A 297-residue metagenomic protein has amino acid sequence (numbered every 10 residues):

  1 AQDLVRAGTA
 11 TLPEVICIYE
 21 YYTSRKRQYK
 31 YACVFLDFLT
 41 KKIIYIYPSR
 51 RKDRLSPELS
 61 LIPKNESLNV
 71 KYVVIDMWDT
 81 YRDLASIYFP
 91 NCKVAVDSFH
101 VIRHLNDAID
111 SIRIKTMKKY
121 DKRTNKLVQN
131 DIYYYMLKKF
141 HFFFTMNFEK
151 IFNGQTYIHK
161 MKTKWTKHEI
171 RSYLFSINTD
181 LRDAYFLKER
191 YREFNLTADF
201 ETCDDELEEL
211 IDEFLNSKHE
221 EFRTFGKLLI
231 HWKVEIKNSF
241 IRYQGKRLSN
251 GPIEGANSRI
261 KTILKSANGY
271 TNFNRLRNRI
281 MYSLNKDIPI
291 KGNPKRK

Functional and structural regions predicted by a protein language model:
Q2-Y72, M77-L84, N91, S111: RNase H-like nuclease fold core
E20, F38, M77, S98-V101 (+5 more regions): Residues immediately flanking
D76-T80, S86-I132, E254: Conserved beta-strand -> loop -> alpha-helix junction used to position metal-binding or nucleic-acid-contacting
V94, H231-K297: Amphipathic alpha-helical/coiled-coil segments positioned at domain termini
I132-K218: Helix-loop elements that line ligand-binding/catalytic pockets
T197-G255: Amphipathic alpha-helical
